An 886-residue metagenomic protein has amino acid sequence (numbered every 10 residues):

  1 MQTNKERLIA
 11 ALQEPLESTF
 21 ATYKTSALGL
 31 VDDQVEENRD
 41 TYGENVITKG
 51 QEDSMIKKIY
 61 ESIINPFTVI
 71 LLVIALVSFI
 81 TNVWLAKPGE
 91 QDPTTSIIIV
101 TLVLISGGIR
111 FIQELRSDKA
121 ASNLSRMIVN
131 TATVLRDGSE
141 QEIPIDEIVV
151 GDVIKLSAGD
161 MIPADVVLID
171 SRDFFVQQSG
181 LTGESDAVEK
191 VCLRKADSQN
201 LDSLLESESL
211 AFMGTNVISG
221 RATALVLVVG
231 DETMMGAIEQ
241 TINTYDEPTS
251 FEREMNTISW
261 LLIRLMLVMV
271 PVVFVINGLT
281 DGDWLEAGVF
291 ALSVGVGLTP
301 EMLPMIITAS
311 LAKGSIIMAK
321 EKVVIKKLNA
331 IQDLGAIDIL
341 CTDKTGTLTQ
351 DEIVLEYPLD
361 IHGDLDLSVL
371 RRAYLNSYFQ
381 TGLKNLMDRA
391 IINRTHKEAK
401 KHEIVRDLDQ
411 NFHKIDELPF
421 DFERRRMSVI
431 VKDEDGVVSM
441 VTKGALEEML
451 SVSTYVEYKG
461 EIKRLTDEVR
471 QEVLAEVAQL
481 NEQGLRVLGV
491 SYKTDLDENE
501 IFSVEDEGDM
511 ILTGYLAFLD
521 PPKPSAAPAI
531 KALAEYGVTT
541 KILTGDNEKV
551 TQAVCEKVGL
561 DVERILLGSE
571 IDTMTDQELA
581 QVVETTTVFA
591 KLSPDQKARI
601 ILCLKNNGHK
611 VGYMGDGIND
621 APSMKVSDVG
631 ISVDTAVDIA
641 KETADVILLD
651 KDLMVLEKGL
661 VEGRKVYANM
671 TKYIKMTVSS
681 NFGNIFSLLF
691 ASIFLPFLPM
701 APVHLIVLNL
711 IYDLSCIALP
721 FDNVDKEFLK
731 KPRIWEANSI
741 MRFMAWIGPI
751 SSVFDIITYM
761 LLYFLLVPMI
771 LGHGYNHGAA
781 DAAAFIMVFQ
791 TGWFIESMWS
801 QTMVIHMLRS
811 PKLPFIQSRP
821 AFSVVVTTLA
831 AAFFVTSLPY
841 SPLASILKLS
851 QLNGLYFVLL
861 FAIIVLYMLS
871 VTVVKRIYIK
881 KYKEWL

Functional and structural regions predicted by a protein language model:
M1-E140, D146-V149, I154-I162, V167-E247 (+3 more regions): Non-lumenal N-terminal regulatory segments of integral membrane proteins
E44-L76, D118, E140-Q141, L201-L210 (+8 more regions): Soluble-to-membrane junctions at the N-terminal ends of transmembrane alpha-helices in multi-pass ion-transporting
I64-W84, V100-R110, V129-N130, W260-G278 (+8 more regions): Alpha-helical transmembrane segments of multi-pass membrane proteins, especially the membrane-embedded transport
V73-I98, L261-T299, A312-K322, E500-I501 (+4 more regions): Helix-interface capping motifs at the ends of transmembrane segments in multi-pass membrane proteins
T95-V129, R136, D246-I339, L516 (+3 more regions): Hydrophobic alpha-helical transmembrane segments
L210-I218, D333-L512, F518, K531 (+6 more regions): Cytosolic catalytic regions of ATP/NTP-dependent phosphoryl-transfer enzymes
V273, P304, L311, V558 (+2 more regions): Membrane-embedded transport module
A527-A529, E535, N547-V558, D595-C603 (+2 more regions): Acidic, divalent-metal-coordinating active-site segment for phosphoryl/phosphodiester hydrolysis, typified by short
